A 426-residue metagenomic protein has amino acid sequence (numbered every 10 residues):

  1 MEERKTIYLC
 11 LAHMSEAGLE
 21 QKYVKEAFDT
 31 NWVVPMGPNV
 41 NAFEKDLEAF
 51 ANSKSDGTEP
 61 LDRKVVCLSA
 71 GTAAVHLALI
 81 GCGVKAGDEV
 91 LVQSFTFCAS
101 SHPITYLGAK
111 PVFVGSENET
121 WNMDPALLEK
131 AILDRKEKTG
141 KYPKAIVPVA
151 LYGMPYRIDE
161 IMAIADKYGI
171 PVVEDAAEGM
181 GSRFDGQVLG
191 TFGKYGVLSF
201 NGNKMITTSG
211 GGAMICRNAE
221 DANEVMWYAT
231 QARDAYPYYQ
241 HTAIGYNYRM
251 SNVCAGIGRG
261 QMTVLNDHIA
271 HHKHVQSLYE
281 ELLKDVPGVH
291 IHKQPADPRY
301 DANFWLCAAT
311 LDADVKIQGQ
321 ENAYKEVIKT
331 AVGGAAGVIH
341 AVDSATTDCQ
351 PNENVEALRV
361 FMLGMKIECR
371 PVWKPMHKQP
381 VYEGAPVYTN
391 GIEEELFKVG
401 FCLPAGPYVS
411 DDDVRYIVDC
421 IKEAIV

Functional and structural regions predicted by a protein language model:
M1-G81, K85, D166, K398 (+2 more regions): Conserved PLP-binding active-site segment in aminotransferase class I/II-type PLP enzymes
P38-K45, F50-S53, E59-D62, A126 (+7 more regions): PLP-dependent aminotransferase class I/II
H76-K130, D134, A331, T346-T347 (+1 more regions): Conserved PLP-anchoring active-site segment centered on the Schiff-base-forming lysine
D88, S94-T96, G115-E117, A176 (+3 more regions): Nucleotide-sugar donor-binding loop of glycosyltransferases
H102-I104, I164, V253: Hydrophobic/aromatic ligand-binding patch that stacks against planar heteroaromatic rings of cofactors or nucleotides
L107, K167-Y168, M365: Helix C-cap/helix->beta junction micro-motif
E119-T208, A213-I215, E220: Active-site phosphate-binding strand-loop segment of PLP-dependent enzymes
